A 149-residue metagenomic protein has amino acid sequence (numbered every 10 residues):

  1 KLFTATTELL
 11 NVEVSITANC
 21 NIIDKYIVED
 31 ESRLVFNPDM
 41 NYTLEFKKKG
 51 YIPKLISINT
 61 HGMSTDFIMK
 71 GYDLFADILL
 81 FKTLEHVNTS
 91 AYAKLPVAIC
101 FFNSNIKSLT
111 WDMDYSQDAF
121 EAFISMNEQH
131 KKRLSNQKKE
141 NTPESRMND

Functional and structural regions predicted by a protein language model:
K1-T7, D30-S32: A short, amphipathic beta-strand motif
A5-C20, I99-S104: Short, ordered, surface-exposed loop/turn motifs in non-cytosolic proteins
L10-V14, Y42, K54: Short beta-strand/loop motifs in extracellular/secreted proteins, especially within beta-sandwich accessory domains
T17-I22, K49-Y51: Change "in extracellular beta-sheet-rich domains … of secreted and cell-surface proteins" to "in beta-sheet-rich domains
N19-E31: Short, acidic Ser/Thr/Gly-rich low-complexity loop/linker segments typical of extracellular and cell-surface proteins
R33-T43, K49: Short Pro-Gly-centered beta-turn/loop motif in secreted/extracellular proteins
E45-H61: A short, solvent-exposed loop/turn motif at the edges and junctions of modular extracellular/periplasmic domains
M63-D149: Surface-exposed, low-complexity/disordered segments and acidic/polar micro-motifs at processing/linker regions
